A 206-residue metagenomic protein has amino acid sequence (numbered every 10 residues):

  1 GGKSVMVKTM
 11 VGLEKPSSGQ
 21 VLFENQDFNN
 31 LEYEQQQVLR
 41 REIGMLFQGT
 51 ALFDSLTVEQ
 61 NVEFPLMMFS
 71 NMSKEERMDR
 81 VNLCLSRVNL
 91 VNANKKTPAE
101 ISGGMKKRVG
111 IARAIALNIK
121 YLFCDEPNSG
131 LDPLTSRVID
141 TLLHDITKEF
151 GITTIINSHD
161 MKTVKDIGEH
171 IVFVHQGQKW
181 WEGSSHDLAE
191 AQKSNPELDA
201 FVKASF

Functional and structural regions predicted by a protein language model:
V11: Helix-to-loop junction immediately C-terminal to a conserved catalytic motif
G19-D27: Conserved ABC transporter NBD signature motif
Q26-D27, K74-N92: Conserved ABC ATPase "signature" region
T97-I101, M105: Conserved ABC ATPase signature
A116-K120: A short, proline-enriched helix->beta-strand linker immediately N-terminal to the Walker B motif in ABC-type P-loop
L122-D125: Catalytic Walker B motif of ABC-type/P-loop ATPase nucleotide-binding domains
P133-T135: Helix N-cap at the start of a conserved alpha-helix in ABC-type nucleotide-binding domains
